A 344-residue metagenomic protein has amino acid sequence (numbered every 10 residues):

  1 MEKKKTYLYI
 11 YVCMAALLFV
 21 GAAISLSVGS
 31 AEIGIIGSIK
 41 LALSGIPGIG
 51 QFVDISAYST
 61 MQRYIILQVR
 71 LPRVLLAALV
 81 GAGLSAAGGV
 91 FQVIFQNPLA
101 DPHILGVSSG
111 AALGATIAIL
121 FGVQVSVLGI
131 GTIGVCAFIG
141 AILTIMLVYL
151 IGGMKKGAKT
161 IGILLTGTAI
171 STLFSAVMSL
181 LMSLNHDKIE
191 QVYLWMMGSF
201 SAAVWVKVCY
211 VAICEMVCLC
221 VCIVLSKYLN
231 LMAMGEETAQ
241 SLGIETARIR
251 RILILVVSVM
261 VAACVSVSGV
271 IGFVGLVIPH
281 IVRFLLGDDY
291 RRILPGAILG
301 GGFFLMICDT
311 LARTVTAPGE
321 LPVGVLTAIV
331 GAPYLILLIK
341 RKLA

Functional and structural regions predicted by a protein language model:
M1-A344: Alpha-helical transmembrane segments in inner-membrane proteins
